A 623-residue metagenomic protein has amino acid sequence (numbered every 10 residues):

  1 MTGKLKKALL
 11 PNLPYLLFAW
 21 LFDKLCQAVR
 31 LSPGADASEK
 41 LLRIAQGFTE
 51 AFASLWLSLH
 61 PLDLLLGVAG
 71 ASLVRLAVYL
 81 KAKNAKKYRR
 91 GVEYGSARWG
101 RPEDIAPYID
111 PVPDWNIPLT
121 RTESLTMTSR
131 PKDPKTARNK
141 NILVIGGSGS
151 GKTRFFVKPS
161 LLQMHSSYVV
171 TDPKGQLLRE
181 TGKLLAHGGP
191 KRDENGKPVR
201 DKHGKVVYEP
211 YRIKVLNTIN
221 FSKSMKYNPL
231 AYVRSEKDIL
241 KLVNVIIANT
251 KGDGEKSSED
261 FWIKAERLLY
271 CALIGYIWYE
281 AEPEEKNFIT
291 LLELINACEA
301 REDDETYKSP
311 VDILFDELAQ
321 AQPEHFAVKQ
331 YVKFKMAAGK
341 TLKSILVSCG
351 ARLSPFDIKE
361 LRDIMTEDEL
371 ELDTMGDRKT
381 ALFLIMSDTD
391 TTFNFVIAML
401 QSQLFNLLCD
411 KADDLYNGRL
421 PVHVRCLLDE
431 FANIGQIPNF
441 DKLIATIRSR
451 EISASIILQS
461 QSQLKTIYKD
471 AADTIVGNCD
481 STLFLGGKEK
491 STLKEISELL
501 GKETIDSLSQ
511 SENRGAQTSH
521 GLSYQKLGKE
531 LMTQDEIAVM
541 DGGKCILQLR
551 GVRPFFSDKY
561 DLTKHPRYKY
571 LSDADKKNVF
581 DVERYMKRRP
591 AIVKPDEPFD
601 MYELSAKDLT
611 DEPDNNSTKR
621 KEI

Functional and structural regions predicted by a protein language model:
M1-S150, R154-V157, E194-K197, K202 (+3 more regions): Basic- and hydrophobic-enriched, low-structure N-terminal and domain-boundary segments that flank ATP-binding catalytic
L5, Q27, R138-I452, I467 (+4 more regions): P-loop NTPase motor domains
F48-L55, L64-I117, E236-I246, L294-A297 (+4 more regions): Short alpha-helical interface patches
L76-Y79, R101-Y108, R121-P134, T341-V347 (+6 more regions): A broad, low-specificity signal for short, low-complexity segments enriched in glycine/proline and polar/charged
A97, P111, S124, K140-N141 (+6 more regions): General secondary-structure edge motif
P113-L119, F395-Q403, I496: Conserved long hydrophobic alpha-helices within structured protein cores
I444-I546: Conserved ATP-driven motor cores of ASCE-family P-loop NTPases powering translocation/secretion/packaging/pilus
